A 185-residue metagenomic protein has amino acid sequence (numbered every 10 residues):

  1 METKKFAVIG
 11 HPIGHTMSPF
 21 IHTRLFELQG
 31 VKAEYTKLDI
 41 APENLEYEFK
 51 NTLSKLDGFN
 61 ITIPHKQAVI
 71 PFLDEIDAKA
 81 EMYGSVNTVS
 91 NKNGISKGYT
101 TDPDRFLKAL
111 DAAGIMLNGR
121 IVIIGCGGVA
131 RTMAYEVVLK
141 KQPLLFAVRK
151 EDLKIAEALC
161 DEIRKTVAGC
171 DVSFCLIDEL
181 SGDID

Functional and structural regions predicted by a protein language model:
E2-A113: Phosphate/diphosphate ligand-binding glycine-rich loop within oxidoreductases
G10, G98-T100, L110-L139, V148-L153: Glycine-rich adenosine-cofactor-binding loop
M17-F26, G128, T132, I155 (+1 more regions): Short, solvent-exposed amphipathic alpha-helices that sit in or adjacent to ligand/effector-binding or catalytic
L28-V31, I163-G169: Short helix-capping segments at alpha-helix termini
L56, I184-D185: Local beta-strand N-terminus motif with an aromatic residue
K140-T166: NAD(P)-binding Rossmann-fold cofactor-contacting core
V167-I184: Short acidic low-complexity segments
